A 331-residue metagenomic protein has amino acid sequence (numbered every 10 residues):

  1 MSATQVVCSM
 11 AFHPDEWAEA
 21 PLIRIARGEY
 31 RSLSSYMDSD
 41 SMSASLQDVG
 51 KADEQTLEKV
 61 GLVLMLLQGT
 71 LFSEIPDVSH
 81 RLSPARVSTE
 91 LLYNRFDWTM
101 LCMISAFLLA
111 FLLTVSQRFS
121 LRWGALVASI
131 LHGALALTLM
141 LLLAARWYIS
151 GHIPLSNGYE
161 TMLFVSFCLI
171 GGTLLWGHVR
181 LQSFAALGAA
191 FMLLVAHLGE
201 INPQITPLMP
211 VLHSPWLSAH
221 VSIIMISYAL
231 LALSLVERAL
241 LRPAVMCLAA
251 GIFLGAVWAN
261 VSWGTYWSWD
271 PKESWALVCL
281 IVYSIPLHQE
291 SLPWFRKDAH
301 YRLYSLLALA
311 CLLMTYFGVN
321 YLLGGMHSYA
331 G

Functional and structural regions predicted by a protein language model:
M1-M37, M42-Q47, V63-V78, F96-H152 (+3 more regions): Hydrophobic cores of alpha-helical transmembrane segments in multi-pass integral membrane proteins
F12, D53-T56: Conserved functional hotspot residues or short segments at active or partner-binding sites across diverse domains
Y36, K51-E54: Heptad-repeat register of long alpha-helical coiled-coils used for dimerization/oligomerization in large scaffolding
E58-L62: Short, charged, amphipathic alpha-helical segments
H80-Y93, I205-V221: Juxtamembrane membrane-water interface segments that cap and precede transmembrane helices
